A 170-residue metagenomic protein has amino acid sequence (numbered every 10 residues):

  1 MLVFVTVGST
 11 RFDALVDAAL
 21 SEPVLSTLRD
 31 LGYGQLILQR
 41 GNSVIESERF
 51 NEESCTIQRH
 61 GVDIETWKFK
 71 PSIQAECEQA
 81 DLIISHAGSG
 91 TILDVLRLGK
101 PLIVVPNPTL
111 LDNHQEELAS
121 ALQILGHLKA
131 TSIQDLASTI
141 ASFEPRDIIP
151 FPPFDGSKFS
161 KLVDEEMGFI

Functional and structural regions predicted by a protein language model:
M1-Q79: Donor-nucleotide binding loops and adjacent catalytic segments primarily of GT-B fold Leloir glycosyltransferases
E65-K68, L128-T139: Short acidic-hydrophobic, aromatic-tinged amphipathic segments that line or gate anion-handling sites
I73-D112: A donor-sugar binding/catalytic signature common to diverse glycosyltransferases and related nucleotide-sugar
E76-Q79, S138-F143, E166: CheY-like receiver
G99-L102, A121, S142-P145: Acidic/polar active-site rim loop that often engages polyanionic ligands
N107-A130: Active-site-proximal loop->helix
F143-I170: C-terminal amphipathic helix plus adjacent low-complexity, charged tail appended to glycosyltransferase catalytic
